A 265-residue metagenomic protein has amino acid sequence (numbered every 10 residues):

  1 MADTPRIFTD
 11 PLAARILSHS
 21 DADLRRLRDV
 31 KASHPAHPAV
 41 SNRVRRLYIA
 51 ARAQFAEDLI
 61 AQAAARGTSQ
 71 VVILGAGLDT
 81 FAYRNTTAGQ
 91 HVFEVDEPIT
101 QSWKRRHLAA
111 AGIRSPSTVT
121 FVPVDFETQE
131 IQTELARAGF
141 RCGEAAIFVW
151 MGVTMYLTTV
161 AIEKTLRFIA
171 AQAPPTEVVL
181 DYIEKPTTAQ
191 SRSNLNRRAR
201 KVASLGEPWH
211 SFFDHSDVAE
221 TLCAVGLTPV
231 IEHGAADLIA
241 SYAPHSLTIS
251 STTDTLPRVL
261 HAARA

Functional and structural regions predicted by a protein language model:
M1-V72, A76-V122, C142: Rossmann-like AdoMet
G67-Q70, C142-A145, P174-T176, L256: Short coil/turn segments at beta-strand junctions that form active-site/ligand-binding loops
V119, Q129-Q132, Y156-A171: A short, conserved alpha-helix within the catalytic core of class I
F126: Hydrophobic pocket-lining residues within nucleotide cofactor-binding pockets
I131-C142: Short amphipathic alpha-helix with an adjacent loop that forms part of the alpha/beta core around
F140-A161: A short SAM/SAH-binding and catalytic strip from SAM-dependent methyltransferases
I147-V149, L166-T187: Conserved beta-strand signature within the Rossmann-like core of class I S-adenosyl-L-methionine
S191-A265: Rossmann-like AdoMet/SAM-dependent catalytic core
